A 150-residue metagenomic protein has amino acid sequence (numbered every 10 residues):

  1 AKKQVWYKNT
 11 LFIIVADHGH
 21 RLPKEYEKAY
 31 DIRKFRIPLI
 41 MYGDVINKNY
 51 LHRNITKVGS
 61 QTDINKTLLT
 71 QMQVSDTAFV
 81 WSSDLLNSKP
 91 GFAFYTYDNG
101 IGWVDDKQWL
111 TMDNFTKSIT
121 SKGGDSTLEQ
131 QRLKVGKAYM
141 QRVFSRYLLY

Functional and structural regions predicted by a protein language model:
A1-Y150: Solvent-exposed soluble domains appended to multi-pass membrane proteins
